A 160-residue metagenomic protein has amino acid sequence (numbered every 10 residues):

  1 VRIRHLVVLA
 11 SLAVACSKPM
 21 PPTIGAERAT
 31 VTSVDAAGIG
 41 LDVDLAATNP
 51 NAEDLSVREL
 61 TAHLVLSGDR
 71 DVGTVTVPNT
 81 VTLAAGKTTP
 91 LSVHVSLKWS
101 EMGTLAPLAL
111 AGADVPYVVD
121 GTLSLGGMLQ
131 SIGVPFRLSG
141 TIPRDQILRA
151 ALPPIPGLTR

Functional and structural regions predicted by a protein language model:
V1-V14: Sec-dependent bacterial lipoprotein signal peptides
A15-T32: Bacterial Sec signal peptide processing site at the extreme N-terminus
A37-D44: Short, solvent-exposed loop/turn segments enriched in Ser/Thr/Gly
A47-N51: Asparagine-centered strand-capping/turn motif at beta-strand->loop junctions
A52-R70: Short acidic, flexible loop segments centered on an aromatic residue
S67-G103: Intrinsically disordered, low-complexity Pro/Gly/Ser/Thr-rich segments with frequent PxxP/GP/PP motifs and embedded
W99-R149: Terminal connector regions
R144-R160: Acidic, serine/threonine- and proline-rich intrinsically disordered appendage/tail regions
